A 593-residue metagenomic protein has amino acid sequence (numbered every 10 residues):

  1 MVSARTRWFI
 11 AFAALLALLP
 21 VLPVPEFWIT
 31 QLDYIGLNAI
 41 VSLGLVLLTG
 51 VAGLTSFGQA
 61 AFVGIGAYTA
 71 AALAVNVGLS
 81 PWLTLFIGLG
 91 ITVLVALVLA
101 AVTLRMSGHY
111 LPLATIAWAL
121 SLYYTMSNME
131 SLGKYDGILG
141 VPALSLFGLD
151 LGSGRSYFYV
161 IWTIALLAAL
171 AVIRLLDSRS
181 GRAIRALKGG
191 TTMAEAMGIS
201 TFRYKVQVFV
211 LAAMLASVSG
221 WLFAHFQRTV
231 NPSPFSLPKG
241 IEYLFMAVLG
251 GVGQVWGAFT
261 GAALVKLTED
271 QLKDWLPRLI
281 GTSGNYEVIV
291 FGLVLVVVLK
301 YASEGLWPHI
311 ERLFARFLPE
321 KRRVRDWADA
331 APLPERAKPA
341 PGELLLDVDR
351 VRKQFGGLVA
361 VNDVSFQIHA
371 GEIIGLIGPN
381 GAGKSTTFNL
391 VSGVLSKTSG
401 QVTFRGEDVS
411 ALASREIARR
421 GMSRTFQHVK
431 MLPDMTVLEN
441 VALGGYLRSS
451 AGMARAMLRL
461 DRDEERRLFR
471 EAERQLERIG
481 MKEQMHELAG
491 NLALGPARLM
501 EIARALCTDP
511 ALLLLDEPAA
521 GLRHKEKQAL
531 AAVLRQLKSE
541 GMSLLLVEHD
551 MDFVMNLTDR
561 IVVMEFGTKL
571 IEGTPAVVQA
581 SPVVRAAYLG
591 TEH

Functional and structural regions predicted by a protein language model:
M1-D329: Transmembrane alpha-helices and adjacent helix-loop boundaries
I374-P379: The feature captures the beta-strand-to-loop junction immediately N-terminal to the Walker
S392: Helix-to-loop junction immediately C-terminal to a conserved catalytic motif
G400-E407, R420: Conserved ABC transporter NBD signature motif
G452-Q484, L488, A532-R535: Conserved ABC ATPase "signature" region
L513-E517: Catalytic Walker B motif of ABC-type/P-loop ATPase nucleotide-binding domains
